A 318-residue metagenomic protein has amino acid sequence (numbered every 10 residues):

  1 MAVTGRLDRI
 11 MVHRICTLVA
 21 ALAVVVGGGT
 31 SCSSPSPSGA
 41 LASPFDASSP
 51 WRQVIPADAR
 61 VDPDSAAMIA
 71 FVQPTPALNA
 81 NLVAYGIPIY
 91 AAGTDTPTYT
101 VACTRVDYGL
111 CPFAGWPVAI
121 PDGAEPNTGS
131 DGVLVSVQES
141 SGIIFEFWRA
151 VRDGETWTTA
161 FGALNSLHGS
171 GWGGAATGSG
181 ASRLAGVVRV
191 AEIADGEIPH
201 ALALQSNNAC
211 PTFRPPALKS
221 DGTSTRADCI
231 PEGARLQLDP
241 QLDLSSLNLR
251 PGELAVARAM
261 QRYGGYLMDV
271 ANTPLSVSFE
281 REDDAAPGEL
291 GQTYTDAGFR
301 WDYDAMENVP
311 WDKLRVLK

Functional and structural regions predicted by a protein language model:
V3-V19: Bacterial N-terminal signal peptides that target proteins for export
G5-I10, V25-V26, F299, A305 (+1 more regions): Intrinsic disorder/low-complexity signature
L18-V26: Hydrophobic helical h-region of N-terminal Sec-dependent signal peptides in bacterial secretory/periplasmic proteins
G29-S31: C-terminal motif of bacterial Sec signal peptides marking the signal peptidase cleavage site
S34: Short, conserved catalytic or interaction motifs in soluble domains
P37-K318: Short, surface-exposed polybasic-aromatic patches that bind anionic ligands, especially phosphate groups
